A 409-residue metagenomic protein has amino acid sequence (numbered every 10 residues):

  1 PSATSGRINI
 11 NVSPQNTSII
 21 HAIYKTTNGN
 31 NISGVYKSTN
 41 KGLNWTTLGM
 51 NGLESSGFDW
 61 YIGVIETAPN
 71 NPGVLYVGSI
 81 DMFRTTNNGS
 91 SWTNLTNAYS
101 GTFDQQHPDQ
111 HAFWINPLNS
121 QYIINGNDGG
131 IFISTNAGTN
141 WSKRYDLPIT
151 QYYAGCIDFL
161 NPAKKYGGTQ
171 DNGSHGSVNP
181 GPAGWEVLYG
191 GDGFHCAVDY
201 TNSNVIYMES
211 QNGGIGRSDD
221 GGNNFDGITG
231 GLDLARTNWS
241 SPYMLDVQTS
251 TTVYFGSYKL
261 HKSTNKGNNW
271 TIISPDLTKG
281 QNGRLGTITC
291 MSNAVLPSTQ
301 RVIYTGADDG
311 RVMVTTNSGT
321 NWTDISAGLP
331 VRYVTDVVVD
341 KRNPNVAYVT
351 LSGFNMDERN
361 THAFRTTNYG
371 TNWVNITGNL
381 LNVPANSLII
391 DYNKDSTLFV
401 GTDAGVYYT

Functional and structural regions predicted by a protein language model:
P1-T409: Beta-propeller blade termini and top-face loops
